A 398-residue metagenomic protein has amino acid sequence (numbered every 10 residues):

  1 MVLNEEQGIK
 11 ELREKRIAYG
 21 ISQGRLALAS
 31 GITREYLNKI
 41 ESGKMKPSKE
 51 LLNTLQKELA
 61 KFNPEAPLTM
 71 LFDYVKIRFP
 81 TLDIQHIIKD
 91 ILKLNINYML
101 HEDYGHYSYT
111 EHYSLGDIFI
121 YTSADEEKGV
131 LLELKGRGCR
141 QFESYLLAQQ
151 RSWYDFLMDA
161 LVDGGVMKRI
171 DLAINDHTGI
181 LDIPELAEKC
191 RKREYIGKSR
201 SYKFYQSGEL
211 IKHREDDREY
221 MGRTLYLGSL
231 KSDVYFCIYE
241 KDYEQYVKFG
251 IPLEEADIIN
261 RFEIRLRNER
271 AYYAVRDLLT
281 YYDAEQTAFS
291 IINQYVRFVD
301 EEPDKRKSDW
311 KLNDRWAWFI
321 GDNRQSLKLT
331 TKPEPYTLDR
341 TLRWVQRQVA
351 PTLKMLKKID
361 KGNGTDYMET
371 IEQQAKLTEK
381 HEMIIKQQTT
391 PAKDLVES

Functional and structural regions predicted by a protein language model:
V2-Q7, E14, A18, K57-Y336 (+1 more regions): Structured, helix-rich domain cores that form ligand/interaction pockets
K10-E11, S22, S42, L51: An amphipathic alpha-helix/helix-turn recognition signal
K10-R13, G31, Y36, Y220: Short alpha-helical segments used as structural interaction elements across diverse proteins
R13, G24, N38, N53 (+1 more regions): Residues within the helices of the helix-turn-helix
K15, A29, I40, T341 (+1 more regions): Residues in the recognition helix of alpha-helical DNA-binding motifs
R16-I17, G31, S48: Residues within alpha-helical segments
G20-N38: Short alpha-helical DNA-recognition segment
G43-K57: Short, basic-rich loop-to-helix N-cap that marks the start of a DNA-contacting helix
